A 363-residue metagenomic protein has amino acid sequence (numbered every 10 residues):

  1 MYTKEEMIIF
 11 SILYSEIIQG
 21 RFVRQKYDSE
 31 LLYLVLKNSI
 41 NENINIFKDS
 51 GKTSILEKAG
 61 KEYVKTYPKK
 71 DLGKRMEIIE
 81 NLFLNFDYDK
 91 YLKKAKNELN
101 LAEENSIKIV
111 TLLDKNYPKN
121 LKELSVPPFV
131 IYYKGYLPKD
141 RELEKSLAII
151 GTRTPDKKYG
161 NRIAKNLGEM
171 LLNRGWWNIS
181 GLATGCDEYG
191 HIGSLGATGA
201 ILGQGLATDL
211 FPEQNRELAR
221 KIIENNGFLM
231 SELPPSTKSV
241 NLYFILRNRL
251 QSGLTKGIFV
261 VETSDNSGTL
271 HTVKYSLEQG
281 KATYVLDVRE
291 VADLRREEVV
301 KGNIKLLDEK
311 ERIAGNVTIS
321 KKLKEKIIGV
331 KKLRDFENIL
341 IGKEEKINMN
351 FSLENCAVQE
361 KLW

Functional and structural regions predicted by a protein language model:
M1-I18, F86, I109-W363: Glycine-biased, small-residue-rich flexible motifs in mid-sequence functional cores and linkers
M1-K115: Short, small/acidic-rich helices and loops at N termini and domain boundaries of DNA replication/processing enzymes
